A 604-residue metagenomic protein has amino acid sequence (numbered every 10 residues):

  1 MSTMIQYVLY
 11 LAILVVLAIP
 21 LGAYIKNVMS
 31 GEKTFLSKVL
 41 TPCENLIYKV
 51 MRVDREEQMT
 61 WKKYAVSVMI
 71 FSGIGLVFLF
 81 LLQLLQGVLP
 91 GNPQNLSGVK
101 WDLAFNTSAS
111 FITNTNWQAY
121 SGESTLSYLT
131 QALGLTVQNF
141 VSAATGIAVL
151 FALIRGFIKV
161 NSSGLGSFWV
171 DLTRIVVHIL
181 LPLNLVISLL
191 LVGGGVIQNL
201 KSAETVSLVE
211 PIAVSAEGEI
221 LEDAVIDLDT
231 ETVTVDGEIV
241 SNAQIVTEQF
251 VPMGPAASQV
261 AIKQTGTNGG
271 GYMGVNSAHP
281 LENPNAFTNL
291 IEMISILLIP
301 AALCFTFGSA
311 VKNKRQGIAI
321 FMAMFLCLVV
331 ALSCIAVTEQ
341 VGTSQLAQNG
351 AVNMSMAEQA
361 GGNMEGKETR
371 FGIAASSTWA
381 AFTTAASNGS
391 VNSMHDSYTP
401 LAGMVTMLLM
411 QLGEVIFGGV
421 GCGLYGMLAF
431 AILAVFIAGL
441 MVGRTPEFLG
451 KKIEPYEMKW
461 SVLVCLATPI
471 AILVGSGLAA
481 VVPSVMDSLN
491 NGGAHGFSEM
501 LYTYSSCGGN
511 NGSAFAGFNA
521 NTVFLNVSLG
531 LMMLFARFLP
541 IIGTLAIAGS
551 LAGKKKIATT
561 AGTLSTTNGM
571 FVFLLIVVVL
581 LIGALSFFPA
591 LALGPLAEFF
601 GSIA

Functional and structural regions predicted by a protein language model:
M1-N106, F151, I158-S162, G166 (+3 more regions): N-terminal alpha-helical transmembrane segments of multi-pass membrane transport and channel/translocase proteins
V8-I13, M69-G73, L133-A144, L153 (+9 more regions): Hydrophobic alpha-helical transmembrane segments of multi-pass membrane proteins
V16-A23, G75-L76, F80, L135-V160 (+3 more regions): Transmembrane alpha-helical segments in integral membrane proteins
V68-L82, R174-I197, I296-I299, G308 (+4 more regions): Selective recognition of specific alpha-helical transmembrane segments in multi-pass small-molecule
P90-L135, Q198-I294, A347-C422, M486-F535 (+1 more regions): P-loop potassium selectivity filter motif centered on the GYG triad
I158-L181, A302-L326, M441-V462, K555-G569: Hydrophobic, small-residue-rich membrane helices and short re-entrant helix-turn-helix hairpins that build
F287-I318, F325-L326, S387-K459, F535-A536: Long hydrophobic segments that form regular secondary structure
A429-L433, A438-V442, K459-V485, L489-N490 (+3 more regions): C-terminal catalytic subdomain
